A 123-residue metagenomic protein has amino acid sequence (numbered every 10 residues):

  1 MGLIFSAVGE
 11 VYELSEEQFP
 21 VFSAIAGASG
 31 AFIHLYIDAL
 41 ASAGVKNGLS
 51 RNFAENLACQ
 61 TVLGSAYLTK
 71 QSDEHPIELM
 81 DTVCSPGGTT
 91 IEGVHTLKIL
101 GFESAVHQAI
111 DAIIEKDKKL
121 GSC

Functional and structural regions predicted by a protein language model:
M1-V21, I33-Q71, K116: Internal alpha-helical scaffold of NAD(P)-dependent oxidoreductase catalytic cores
E10, G27-G30, G88-T89: Gly/Ser/Thr-rich helix-start
V21-S23, E92: A short acidic, helix-capping loop that chelates divalent metal ions and anchors anionic groups
S23-I25, C84: Short glycine- and Lys/Arg-enriched binding-loop motifs that mark or flank ligand-binding interfaces
I25-A26, A31-I37, C123: Catalytic, metal-anchored helix/loop core of enzyme active sites in primary metabolism
I25-A26, L49-R51, E78: A ubiquitous short alpha-helical element
E55, C59-C123: NAD(P)-dependent Rossmann-like dehydrogenase/reductase catalytic/cofactor-binding core
